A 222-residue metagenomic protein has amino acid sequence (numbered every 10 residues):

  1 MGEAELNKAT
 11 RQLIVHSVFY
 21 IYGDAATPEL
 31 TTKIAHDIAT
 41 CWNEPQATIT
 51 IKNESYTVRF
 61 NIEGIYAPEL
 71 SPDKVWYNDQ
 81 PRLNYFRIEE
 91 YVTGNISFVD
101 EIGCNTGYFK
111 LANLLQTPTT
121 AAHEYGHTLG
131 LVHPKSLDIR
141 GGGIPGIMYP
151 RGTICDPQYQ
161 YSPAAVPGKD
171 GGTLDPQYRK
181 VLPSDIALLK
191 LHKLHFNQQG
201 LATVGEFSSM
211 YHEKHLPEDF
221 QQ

Functional and structural regions predicted by a protein language model:
A4-I34: Fold-level signature of zinc-dependent metallopeptidase catalytic domains
L6-N7, T32, T119, K169-G172: A generic "functional-site adjacency" signal
T10-F19, P81-Y85, G107, P145-G146: Hydrophobic beta-strand segments of well-ordered beta-sheets in folded domains
T10-R11, N53-S55, G94, G171 (+1 more regions): Intrinsic-disorder/low-complexity loop/linker signature
P28-R140: Metzincin-family zinc-dependent endopeptidase catalytic domain
D100-Q116, K135-Q222: Metalloprotease/metallohydrolase-associated module, dominated by Zn2+-dependent proteases
